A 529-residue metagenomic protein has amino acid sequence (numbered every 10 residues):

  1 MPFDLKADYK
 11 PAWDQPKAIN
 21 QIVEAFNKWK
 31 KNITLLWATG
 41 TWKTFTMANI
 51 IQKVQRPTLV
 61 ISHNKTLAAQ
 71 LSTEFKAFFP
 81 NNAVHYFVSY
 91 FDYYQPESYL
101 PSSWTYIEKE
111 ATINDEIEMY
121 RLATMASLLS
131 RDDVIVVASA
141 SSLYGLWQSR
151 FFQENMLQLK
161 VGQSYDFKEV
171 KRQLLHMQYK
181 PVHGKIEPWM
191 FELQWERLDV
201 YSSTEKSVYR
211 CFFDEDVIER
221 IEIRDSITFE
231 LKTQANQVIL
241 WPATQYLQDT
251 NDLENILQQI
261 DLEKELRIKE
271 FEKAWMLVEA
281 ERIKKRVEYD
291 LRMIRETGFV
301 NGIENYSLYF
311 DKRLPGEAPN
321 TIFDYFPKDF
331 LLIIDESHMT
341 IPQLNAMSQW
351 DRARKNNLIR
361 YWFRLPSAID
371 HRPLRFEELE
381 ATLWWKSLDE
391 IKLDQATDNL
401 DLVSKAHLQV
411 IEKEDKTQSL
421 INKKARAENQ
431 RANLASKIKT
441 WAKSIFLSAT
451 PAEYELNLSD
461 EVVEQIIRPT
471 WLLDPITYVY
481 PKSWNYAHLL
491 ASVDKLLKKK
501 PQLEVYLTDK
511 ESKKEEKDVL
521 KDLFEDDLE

Functional and structural regions predicted by a protein language model:
M1-E529: ASCE RecA-like P-loop NTPase motor cores that couple ATP hydrolysis to mechanical translocation on nucleic acids
